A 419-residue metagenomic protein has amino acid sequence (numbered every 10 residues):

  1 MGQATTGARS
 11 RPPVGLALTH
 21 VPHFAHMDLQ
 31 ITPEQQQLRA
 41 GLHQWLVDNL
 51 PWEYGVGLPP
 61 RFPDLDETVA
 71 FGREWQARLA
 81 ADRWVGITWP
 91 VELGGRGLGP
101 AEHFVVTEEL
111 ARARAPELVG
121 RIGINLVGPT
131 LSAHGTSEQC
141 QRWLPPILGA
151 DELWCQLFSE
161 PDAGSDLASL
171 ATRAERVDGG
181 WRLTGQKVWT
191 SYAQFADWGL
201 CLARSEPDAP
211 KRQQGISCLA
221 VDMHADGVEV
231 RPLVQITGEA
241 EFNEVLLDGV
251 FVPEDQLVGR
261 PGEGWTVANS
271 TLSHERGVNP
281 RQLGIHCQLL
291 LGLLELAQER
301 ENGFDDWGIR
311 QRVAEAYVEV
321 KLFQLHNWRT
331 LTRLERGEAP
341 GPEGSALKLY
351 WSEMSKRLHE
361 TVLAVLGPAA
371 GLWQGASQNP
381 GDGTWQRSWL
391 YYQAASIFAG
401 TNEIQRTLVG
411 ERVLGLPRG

Functional and structural regions predicted by a protein language model:
T19-R121, R142, P146-G149, P280 (+6 more regions): Amphipathic, small/basic residue-rich leader segments at the start of a protein or domain
D28, A101, V105-V106, L126 (+3 more regions): Glycine-rich phosphate/cofactor-binding loops in nucleotide/flavin-utilizing enzymes
L29-I31, V228-F323, A395, E411: Glycine-rich beta->alpha junctions and the first turn(s) of the following alpha-helix
Y54-P63, F304-R310, K321-Q378: C-terminal helix-coil-helix/basic helical segment that borders enzyme active sites and/or dimer interfaces and provides
V119-E138, G164: N-terminal glycine-rich flavin-associated loop
A150-F158, C201-L202: A short, Trp-centered hydrophobic/proline-enriched beta-strand micro-motif
A163, V188-Q194, I236-T237, A394-T401: Glycine-rich phosphate/pyrophosphate-binding beta-alpha loops
A171, G180, T184-R231: A short core secondary-structure module
